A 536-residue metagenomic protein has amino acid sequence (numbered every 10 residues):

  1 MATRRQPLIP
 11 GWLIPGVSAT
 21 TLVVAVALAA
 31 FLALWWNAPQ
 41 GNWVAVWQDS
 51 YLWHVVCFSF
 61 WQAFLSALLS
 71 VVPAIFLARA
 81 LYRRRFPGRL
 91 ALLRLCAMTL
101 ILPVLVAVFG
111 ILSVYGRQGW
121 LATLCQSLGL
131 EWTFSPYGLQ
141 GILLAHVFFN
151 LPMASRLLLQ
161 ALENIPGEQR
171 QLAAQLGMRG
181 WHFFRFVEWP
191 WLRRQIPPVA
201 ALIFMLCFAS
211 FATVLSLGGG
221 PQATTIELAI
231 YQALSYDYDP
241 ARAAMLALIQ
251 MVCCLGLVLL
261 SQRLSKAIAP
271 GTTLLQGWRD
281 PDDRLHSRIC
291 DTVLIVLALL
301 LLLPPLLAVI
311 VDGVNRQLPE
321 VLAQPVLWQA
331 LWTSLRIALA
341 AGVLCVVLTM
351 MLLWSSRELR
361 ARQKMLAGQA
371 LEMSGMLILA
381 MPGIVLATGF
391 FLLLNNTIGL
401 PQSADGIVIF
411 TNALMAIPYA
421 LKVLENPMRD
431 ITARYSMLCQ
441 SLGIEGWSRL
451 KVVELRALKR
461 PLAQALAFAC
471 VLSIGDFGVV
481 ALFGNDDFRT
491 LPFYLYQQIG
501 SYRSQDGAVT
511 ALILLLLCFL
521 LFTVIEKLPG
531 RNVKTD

Functional and structural regions predicted by a protein language model:
R4, R263-L294: Flexible interhelical linker loops that connect adjacent transmembrane helices in multi-pass membrane transporters
P7-G41, S50-E163, W191-S216, M245-Q262 (+6 more regions): Membrane-water interface segments at the C-terminal ends of transmembrane alpha-helices in multi-pass inner-membrane
A45, L90-L93, Q126, G167-Q175 (+12 more regions): Short amphipathic alpha-helical coupling elements at transmembrane boundaries
L52, Q169, M178, F211 (+8 more regions): Membrane-helix interface/capping residues of multi-pass secondary transporters
S113, A212-Y238, D476-S504: Glycine-rich helix-loop "coupling/hinge" segments at transmembrane-helix boundaries in multipass transporters
E163-L192, L359, M437-L458: Short helix-to-coil transition segments within interhelical loops that connect adjacent transmembrane helices
Q171, R179-H182, I268-D282, Q317-L318 (+2 more regions): Juxtamembrane inter-helical linkers in multi-pass membrane proteins
P270-P281, A361-R362, L528-D536: Short cytosolic juxtamembrane segments of multi-pass membrane proteins
